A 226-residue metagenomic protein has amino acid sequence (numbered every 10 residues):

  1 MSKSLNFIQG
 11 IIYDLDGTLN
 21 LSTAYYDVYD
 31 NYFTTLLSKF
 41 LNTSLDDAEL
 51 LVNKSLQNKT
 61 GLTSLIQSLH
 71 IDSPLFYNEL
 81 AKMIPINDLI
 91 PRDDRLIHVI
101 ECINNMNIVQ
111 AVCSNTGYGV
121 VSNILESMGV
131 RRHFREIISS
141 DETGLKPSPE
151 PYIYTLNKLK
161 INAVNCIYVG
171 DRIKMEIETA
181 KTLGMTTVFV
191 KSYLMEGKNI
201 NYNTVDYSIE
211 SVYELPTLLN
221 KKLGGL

Functional and structural regions predicted by a protein language model:
M1-I11, I97, E101-N104, I108-L226: Asp-based, Mg2+/Mn2+-dependent phosphohydrolase catalytic module
K3-H98, N104-N105, G117-G119: N-terminal helical cap/lid subdomain that shapes the substrate entry/recognition surface in HAD-like hydrolases
